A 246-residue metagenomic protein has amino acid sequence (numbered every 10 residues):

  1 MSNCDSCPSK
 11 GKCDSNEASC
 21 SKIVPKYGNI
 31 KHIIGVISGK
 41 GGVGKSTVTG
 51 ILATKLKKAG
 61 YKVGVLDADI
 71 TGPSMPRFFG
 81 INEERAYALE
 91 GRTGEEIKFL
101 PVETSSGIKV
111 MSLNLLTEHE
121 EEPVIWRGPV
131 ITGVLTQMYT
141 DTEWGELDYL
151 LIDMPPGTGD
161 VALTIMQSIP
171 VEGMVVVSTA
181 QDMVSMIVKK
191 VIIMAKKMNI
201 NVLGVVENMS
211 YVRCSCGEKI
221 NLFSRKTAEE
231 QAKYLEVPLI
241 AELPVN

Functional and structural regions predicted by a protein language model:
M1-K40, E84: Extreme N-terminal, non-catalytic leader segments that precede Walker-type/kinase nucleotide-binding cores
K26-G28, L100-S105, T142-G145, Q167-I169 (+1 more regions): Solvent-exposed alpha-helices and their adjacent loops that cap or buttress functional pockets in soluble metabolic
I30, G41, D67, M75 (+7 more regions): Residue-level signature of catalytic and energy-coupling elements of molecular machines, predominantly ATP/GTP-dependent
K31, G35-S38, K57, P76-E83 (+6 more regions): Signal for well-folded cores of large energy- and translation-related assemblies
I33-I70, I192: Walker A/P-loop phosphate-binding motif and the immediately C-terminal alpha-helix
A59, D148-V245: Conserved catalytic-core segment of NTP-binding enzymes
V63, A68-T117, T132: Phosphate-binding loop that captures ATP/GTP phosphates
N114-I165: Phosphate-binding/switch loop-helix module in NTP-utilizing enzymes
